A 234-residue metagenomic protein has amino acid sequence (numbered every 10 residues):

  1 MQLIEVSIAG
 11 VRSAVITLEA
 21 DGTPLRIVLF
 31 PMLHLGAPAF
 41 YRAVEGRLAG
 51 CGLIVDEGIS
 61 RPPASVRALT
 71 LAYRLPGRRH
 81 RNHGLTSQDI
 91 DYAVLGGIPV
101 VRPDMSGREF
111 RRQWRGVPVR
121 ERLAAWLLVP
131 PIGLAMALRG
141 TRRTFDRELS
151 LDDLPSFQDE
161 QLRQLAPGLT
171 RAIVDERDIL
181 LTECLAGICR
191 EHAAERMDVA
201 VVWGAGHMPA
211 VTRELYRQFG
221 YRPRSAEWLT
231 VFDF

Functional and structural regions predicted by a protein language model:
M1-E176, G187-R190, R224-F232: Structured, acidic catalytic/metal-binding patches in enzyme active sites
L29-P31, A200-W203: Short hydrophobic beta-strand that contains or immediately precedes a catalytic carboxylate
F40, A210-R217: Short active-site loop/helix that positions an aromatic residue
I54-V55, D198-V202: Short glycine-rich phosphate-binding loop at a beta-alpha junction
R177-L181: Acidic, glycine-rich flexible loop segments
I188-H192, V199, A205-A210: Conserved, well-ordered alpha-helix/loop/beta-strand core segments that scaffold catalytic motifs
M208, Y216, R222-F234: Short, flexible loop segments at boundaries between secondary-structure elements
